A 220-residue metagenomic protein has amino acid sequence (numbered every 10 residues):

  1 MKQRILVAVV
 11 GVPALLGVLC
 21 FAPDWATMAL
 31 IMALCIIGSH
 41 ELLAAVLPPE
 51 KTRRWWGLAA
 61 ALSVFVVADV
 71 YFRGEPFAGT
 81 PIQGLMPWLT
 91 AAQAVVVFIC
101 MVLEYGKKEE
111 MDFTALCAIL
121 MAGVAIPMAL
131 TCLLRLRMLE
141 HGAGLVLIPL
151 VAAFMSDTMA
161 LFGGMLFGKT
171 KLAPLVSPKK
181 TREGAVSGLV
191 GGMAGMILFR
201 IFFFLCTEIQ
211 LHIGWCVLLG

Functional and structural regions predicted by a protein language model:
M1-V217: Membrane-embedded alpha-helical bundles of polytopic integral membrane proteins
